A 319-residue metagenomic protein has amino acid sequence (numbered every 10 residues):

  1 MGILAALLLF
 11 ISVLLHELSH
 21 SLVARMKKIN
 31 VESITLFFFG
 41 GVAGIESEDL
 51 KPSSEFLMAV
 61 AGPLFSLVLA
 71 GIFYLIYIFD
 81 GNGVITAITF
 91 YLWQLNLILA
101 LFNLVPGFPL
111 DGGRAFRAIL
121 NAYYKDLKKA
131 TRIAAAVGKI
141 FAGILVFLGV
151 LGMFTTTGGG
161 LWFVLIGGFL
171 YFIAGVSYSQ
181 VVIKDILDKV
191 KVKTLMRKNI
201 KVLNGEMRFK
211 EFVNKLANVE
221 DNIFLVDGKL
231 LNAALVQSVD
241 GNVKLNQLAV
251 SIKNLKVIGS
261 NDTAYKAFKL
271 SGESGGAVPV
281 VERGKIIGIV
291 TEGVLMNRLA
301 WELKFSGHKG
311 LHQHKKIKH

Functional and structural regions predicted by a protein language model:
M1-E55, Y91-L110, R114-I119: Small-residue-rich helix-interface/hinge motifs
K27-E32, D49, S53-I85, Q94: Divalent-metal coordination cores built from histidine and acidic residues
F90-I183: Alpha-helical transmembrane segments and adjacent TM-loop junctions that form the membrane-embedded core of multi-pass
K125-G138, V192-N214: Cytosolic juxtamembrane regulatory segments of multi-pass membrane proteins
T157-K201, G205, F305, G310-I317: Membrane-interfacial segments at transmembrane helix termini in multi-pass membrane proteins
K201-E220, V226, V239-N242, K256-G276 (+3 more regions): The conserved cystathionine-beta-synthase
K229-L235, G241-Q247, S251: Helical hairpin unit composed of two closely spaced alpha helices linked by a short loop
A233, I286-E292: Short glycine-/small-residue motifs
